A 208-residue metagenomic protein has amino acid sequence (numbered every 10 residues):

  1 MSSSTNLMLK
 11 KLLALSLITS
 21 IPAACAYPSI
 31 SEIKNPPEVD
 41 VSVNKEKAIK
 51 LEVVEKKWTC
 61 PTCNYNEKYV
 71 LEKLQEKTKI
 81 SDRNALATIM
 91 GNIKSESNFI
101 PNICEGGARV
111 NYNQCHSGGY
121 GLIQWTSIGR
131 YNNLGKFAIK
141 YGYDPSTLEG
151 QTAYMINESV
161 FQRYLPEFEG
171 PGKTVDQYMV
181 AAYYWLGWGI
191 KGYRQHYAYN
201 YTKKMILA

Functional and structural regions predicted by a protein language model:
S2-N6, K10-L12, L17-D40, Y131-A208: Non-catalytic cell-wall polysaccharide-engagement segments
S4, E38-N44, F99-I103: Poly-acidic low-complexity segments
K11-K77: N-terminal export signals and maturation junctions of secreted/periplasmic proteins
A48-Y69, S97-K173: Peptidoglycan-targeting cell-wall enzymes and recognition modules
E76-N84: Short, charged helix-capping/linker segments at alpha-helix termini
N84-I100: Short, functionally critical alpha-helical segments immediately adjacent to catalytic or ligand/cofactor-binding
